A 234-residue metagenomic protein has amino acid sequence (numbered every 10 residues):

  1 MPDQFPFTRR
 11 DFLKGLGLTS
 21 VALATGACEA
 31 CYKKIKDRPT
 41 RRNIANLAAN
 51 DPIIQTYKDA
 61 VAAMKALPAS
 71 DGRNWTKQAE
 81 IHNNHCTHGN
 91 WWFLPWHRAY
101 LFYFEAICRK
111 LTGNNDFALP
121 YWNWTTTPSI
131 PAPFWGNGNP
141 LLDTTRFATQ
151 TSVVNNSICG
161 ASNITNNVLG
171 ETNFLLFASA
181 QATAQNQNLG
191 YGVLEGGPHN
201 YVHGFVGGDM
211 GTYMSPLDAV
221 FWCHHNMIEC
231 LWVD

Functional and structural regions predicted by a protein language model:
P2-S20: N-terminal secretory signal peptides and thylakoid transit peptides that target proteins across membranes
L13-G17, A30-D234: C-terminal accessory segments of proteins
A22-G26: Hydrophobic h-region of N-terminal signal peptides that target proteins for export in Gram-negative bacteria
